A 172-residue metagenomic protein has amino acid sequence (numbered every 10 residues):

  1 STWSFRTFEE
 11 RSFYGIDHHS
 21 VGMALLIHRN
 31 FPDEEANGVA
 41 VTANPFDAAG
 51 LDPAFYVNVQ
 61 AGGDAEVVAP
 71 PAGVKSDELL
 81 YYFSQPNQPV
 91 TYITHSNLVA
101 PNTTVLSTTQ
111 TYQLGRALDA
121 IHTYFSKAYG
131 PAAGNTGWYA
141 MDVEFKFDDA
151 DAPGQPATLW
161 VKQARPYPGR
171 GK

Functional and structural regions predicted by a protein language model:
S1-K172: Conserved mixed alpha/beta core segments that line enzyme active sites in large multi-domain catalysts
